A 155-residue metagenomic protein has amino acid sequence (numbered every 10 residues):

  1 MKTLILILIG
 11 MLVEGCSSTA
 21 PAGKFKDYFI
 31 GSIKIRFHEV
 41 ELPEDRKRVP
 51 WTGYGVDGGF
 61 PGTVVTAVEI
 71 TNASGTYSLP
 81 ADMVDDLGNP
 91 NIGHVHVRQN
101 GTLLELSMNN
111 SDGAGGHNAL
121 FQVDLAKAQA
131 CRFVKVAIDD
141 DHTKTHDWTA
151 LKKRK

Functional and structural regions predicted by a protein language model:
T3-L12: Sec-dependent N-terminal signal peptides
S17-K155: Exposed acidic/polar residues on beta-strands and adjacent loops within beta-sheet cores, strongest in beta-propeller
